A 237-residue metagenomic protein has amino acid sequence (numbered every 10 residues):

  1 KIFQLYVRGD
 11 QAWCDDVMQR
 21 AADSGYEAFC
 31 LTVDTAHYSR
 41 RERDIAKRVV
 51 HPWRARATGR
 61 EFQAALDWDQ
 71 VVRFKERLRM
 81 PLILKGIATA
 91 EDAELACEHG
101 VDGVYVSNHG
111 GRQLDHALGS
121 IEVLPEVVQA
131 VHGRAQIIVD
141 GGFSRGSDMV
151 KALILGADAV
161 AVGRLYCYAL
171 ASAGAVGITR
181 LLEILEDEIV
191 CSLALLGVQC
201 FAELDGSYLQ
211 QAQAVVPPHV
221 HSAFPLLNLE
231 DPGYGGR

Functional and structural regions predicted by a protein language model:
K1-R8, E186: A structural-propensity feature for long, helix-poor, extended segments
I2, N108, L170-G174: Short amphipathic alpha-helical segments at helix-loop
R8-V139, G146-Y168: Alpha/beta enzyme core
E122-D140, S144-R237: Alpha/beta catalytic cores of nucleotide-metabolism and tRNA/nucleoside-modifying enzymes
